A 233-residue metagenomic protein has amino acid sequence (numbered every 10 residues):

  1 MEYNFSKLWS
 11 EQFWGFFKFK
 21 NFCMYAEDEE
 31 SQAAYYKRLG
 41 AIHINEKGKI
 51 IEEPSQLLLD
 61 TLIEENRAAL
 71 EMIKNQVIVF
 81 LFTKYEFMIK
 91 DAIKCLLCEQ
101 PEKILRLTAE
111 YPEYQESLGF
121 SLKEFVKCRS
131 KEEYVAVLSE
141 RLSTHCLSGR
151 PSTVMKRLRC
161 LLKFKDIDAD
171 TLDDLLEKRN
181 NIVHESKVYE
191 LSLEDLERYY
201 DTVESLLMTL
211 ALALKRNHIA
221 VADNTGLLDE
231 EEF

Functional and structural regions predicted by a protein language model:
M1-K7, F17-N21, D28-S31, R38 (+1 more regions): Polyanionic, low-complexity intrinsically disordered segments
M1-V79: Charged alpha-helical initiation segments
F5, Q12, F19, Y36-R38 (+5 more regions): Short, highly charged low-complexity linear segments
I44-D173: Helix-loop junctions and short alpha-helical segments
